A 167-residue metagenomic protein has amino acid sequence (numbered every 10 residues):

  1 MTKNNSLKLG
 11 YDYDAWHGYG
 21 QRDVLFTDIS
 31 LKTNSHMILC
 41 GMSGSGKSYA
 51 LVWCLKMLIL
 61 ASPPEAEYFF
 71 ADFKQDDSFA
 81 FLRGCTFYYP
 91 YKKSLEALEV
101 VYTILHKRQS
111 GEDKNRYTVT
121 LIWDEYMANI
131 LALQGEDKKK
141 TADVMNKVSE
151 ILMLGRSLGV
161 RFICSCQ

Functional and structural regions predicted by a protein language model:
T2-G111, Y117-T120, M127-Q167: P-loop NTPase catalytic phosphate-binding loop
